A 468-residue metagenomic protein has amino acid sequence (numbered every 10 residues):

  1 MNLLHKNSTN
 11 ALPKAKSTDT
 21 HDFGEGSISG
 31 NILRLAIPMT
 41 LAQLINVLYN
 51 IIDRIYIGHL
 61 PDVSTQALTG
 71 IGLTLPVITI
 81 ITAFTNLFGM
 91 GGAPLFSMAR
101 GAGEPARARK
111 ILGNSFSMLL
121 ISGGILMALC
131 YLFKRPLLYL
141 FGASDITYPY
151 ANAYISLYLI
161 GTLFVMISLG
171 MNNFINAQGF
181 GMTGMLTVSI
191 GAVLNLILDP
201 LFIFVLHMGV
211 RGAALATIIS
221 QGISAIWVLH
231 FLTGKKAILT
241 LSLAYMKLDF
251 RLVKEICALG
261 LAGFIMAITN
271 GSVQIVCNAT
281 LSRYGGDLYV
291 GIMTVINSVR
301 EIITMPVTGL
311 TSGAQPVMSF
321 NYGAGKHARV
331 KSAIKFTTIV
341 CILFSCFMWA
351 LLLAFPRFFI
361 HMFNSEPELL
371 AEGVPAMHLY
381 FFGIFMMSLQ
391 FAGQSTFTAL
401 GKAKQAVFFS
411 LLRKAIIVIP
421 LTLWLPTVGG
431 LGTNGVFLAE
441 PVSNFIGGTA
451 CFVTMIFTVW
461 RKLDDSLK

Functional and structural regions predicted by a protein language model:
M1-A36, F96-G161, H207-L261, M318-G383 (+1 more regions): Short alpha-helical transmembrane segments in multi-pass integral membrane proteins
F23-I55, H59-V63, P76-G91, L95 (+6 more regions): N-terminal transmembrane alpha-helices
R34-D53, L157, G191, S220-S224 (+4 more regions): Transmembrane helical elements of multi-pass membrane transporters/channels
L44, L48-T69, L138-D145, L201-M208 (+4 more regions): Helix-terminus/linker motif at the lipid-water interface of multi-pass membrane proteins
I57-T79, I146-Y150, V210-R211, L252-L259 (+5 more regions): Interfacial/gating helices of multi-pass transporter permease domains
L68-A128, V165-G184, N278, I292-A350 (+2 more regions): Small-residue-rich hydrophobic transmembrane alpha-helices
I80, N195-D199, A225-L229, E301-M305 (+3 more regions): Hydrophobic transmembrane alpha-helices of multi-pass small-molecule transporters
Y158-N176, G184-A192, A213-I226, T308-T311 (+3 more regions): Short runs within selected transmembrane alpha-helices of multi-pass transporters and secretion channels
